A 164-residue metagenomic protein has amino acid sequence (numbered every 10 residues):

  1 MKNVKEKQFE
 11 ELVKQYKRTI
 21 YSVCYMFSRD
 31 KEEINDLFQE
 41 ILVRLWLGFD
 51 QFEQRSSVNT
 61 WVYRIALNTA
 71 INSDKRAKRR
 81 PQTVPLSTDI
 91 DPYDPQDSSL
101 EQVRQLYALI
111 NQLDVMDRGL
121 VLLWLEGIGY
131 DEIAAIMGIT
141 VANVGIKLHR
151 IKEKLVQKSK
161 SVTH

Functional and structural regions predicted by a protein language model:
M1-S22, N35: A short, charge-rich alpha-helical start-of-domain segment used by transcription regulators
K2, E40-S57, R76-A77: Sigma70-family region 2
S22, D36-V43, S56-N68: Structural recognition of an alpha-helix C-terminal capping motif at a helix-to-coil junction
I41, I65, L120-V121, I133-A134 (+1 more regions): Hydrophobic positions on the alpha-helical face of helix-turn-helix-like DNA-binding modules
Q51-E53, R64-V84, S99: Arg/Lys-rich amphipathic alpha helix in sigma70-family domain 2
I71, M137-V162: DNA-recognition helix of helix-turn-helix
R79-L106, G129-Y130: Internal acidic/polar
Q112-E132, I136: Short amphipathic alpha helix immediately N-terminal
